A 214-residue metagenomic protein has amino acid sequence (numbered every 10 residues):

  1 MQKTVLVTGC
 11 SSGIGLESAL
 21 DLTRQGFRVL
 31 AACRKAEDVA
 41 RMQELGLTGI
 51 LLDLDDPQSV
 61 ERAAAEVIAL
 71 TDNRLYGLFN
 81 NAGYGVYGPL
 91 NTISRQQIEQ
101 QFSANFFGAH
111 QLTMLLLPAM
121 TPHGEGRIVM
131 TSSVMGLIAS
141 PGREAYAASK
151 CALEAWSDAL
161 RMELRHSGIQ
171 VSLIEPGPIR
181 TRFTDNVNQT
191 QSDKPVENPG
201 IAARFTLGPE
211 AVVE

Functional and structural regions predicted by a protein language model:
S11-S12: Conserved glycine-rich cofactor-binding loop
L52-R62, R95: The beta1-alpha1 cofactor-binding region of Rossmann-like NAD(H)/NADP(H)-dependent oxidoreductases
P89-L90, S94-E99: Substrate-binding pocket helix/loop in short-chain dehydrogenase/reductase
N91, I138-E144: Active-site loop immediately N-terminal to the catalytic Tyr-X3-Lys motif of short-chain dehydrogenase/reductase
T113, S149-A152: Active-site helix of classical SDR
S133: Residue(s) in the substrate-gating loop at a strand-loop-helix junction that position the organic substrate next
H166-E214: SDR active-site lid
